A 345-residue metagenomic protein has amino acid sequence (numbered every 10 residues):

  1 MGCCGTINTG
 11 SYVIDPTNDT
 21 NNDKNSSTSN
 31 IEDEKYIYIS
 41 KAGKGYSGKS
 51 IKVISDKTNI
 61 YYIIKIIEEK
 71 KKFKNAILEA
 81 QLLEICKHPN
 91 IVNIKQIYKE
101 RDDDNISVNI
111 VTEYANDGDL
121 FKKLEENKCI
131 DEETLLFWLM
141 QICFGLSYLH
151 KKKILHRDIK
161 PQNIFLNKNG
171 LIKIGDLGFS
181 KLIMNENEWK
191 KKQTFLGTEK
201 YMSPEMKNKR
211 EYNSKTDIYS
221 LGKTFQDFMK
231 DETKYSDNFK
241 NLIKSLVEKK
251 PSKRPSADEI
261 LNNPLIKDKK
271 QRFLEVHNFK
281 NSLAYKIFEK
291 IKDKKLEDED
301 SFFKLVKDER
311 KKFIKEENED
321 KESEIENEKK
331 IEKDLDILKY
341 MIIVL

Functional and structural regions predicted by a protein language model:
I39-Y46, S50: Protein kinase glycine-rich loop
N93-I106: Short beta-strand micro-motifs within the conserved protein kinase catalytic domain, predominantly in the N-lobe
N105-D119: Conserved short submotifs of the Hanks-type protein kinase catalytic core that shape the nucleotide-binding pocket
W138-L139: Activation segment signature within eukaryotic-like protein kinase domains
H150-L166: Catalytic-loop of the protein kinase fold
K191-E205: Conserved activation segment of eukaryotic-like protein kinases, specifically the C-terminal portion of the activation
D217: Conserved catalytic-loop aspartate of Hanks-type protein kinases
